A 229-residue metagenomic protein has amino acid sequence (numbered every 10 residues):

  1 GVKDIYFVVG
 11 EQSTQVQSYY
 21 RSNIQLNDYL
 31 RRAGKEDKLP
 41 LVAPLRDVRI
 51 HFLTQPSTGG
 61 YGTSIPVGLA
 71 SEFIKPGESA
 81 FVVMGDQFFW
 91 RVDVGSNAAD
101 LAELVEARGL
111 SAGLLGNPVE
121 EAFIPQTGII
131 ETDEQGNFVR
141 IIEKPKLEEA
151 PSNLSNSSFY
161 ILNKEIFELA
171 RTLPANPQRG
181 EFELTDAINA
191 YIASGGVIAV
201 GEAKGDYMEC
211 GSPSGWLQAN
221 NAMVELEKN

Functional and structural regions predicted by a protein language model:
G1-F7: A short, N-terminal amphipathic alpha-helix
V2, R21, K75, A193: Short conserved AdoMet
V9-S13: Residues in the short beta-alpha loop(s) of Rossmann-like NAD(P)-binding domains
V16, L26-Y29, E36-T132, R171: Conserved beta-loop-beta/alpha segment of the NTase-like Rossmann-fold superfamily that binds/positions NTPs
L30-A33, E181-F182: A short, aromatic/hydrophobic, helix- or strand-capping loop or linear motif that either lines the entrance/gate
F81, G95, A99-E106, N137-N229: Catalytic-core segments of class I nucleotidyltransferases/pyrophosphorylases that form NMP-activated intermediates
